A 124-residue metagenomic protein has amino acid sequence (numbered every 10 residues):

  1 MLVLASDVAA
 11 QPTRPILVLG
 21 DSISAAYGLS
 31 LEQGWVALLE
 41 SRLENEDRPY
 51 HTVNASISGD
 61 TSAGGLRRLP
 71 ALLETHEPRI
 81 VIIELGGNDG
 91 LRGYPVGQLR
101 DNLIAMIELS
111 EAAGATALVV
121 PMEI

Functional and structural regions predicted by a protein language model:
M1-A5: Bacterial N-terminal signal peptides
V8-S58, R68-E77: Serine-esterase "nucleophile elbow" of acetyl-processing enzymes
Q11, S41-R48, G64-I124: Alpha-helical cap/lid subdomain in secreted, periplasmic, or secretory-pathway luminal O-acyl-processing enzymes
A25, D60, N88-G90: Active-site loop signature of alpha/beta-hydrolase-fold enzymes
I57-D60, Y94: Short, surface-exposed alpha-helical recognition segments that flank or form part of ligand/macromolecule-binding
